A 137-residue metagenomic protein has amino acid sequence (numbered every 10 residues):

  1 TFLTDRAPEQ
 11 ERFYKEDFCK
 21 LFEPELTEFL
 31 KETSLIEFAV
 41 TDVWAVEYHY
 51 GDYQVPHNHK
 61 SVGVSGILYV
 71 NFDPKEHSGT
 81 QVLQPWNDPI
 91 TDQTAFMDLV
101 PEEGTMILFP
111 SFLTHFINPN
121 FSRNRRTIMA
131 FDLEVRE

Functional and structural regions predicted by a protein language model:
T1-F2, N120-R123: A hydrophobic alpha-helix/topogenic segment detector that preferentially activates on transmembrane helices
T1-L35, Y53: Non-heme Fe(II)/2-oxoglutarate
F18-E32, L83, H115, T127 (+1 more regions): Hydrophobic, well-ordered secondary-structure segments that either form specific early membrane-associated helices used
A39-L108, F112, N118, R125 (+1 more regions): Catalytic core of non-heme Fe(II) oxygenases with the double-stranded beta-helix
